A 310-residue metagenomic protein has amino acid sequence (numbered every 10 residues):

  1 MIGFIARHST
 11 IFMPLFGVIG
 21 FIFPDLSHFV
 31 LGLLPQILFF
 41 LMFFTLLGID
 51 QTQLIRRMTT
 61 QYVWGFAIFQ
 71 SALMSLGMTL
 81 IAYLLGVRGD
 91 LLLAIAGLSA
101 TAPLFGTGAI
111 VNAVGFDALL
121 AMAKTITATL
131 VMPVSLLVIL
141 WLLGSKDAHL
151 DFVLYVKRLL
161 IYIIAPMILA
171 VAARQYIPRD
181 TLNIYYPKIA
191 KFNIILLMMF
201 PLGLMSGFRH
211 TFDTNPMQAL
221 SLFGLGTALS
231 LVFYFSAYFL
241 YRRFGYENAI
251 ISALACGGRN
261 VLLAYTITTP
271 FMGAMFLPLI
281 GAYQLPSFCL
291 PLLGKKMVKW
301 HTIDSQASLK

Functional and structural regions predicted by a protein language model:
M1-K310: Alpha-helical transmembrane segments of multi-pass small-molecule/ion transporters
